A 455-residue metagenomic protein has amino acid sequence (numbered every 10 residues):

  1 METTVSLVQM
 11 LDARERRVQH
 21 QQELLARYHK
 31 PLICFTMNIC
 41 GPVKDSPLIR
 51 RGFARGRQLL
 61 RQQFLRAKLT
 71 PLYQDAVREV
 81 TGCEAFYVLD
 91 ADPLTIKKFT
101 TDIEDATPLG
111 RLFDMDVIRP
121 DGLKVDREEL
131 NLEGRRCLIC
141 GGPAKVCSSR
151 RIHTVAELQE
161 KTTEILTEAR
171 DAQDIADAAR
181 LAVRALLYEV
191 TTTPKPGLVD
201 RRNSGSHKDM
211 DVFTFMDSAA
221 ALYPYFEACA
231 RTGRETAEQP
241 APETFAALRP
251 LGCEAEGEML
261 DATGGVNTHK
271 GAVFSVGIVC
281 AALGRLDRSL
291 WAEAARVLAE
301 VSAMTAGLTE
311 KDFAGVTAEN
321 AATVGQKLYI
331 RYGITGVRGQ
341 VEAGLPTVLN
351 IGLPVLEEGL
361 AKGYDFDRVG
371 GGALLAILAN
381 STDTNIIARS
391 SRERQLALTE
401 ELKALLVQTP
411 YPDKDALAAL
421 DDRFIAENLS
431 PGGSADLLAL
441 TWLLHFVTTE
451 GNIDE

Functional and structural regions predicted by a protein language model:
M1-A67, R78, K98, D102-D171: Long, contiguous binding/interaction regions
L32-D92, M210-A237: Short, well-structured hydrophobic secondary-structure segments
D45-S46, P93-T100, W291-R296: Short, conserved charged micro-motifs
E164-A241, F245, L283-D422, T449 (+1 more regions): Phosphate-rich cofactor/ligand-interacting catalytic cores and adjacent structured alpha/beta frameworks
A228-G284: Long, hydrophobic/aromatic-enriched structural stretches that serve as scaffold segments
G257-K270, A361-K362, D422-P431: A short glycine/serine-rich beta->alpha loop
S275, G371-L378, L437-L444: Short, structured motif recognition centered on aromatic/hydrophobic residues
A426, S430-I453: Short, amphipathic C-terminal "tail helix"
